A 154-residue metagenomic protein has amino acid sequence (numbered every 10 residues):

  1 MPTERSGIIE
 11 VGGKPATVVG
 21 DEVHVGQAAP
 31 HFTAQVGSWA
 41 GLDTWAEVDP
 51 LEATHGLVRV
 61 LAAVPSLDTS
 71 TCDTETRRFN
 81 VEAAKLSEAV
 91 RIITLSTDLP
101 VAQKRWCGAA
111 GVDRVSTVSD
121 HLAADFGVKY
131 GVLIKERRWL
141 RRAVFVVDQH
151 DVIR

Functional and structural regions predicted by a protein language model:
M1-R154: Chalcogenol-based redox active-site neighborhoods
